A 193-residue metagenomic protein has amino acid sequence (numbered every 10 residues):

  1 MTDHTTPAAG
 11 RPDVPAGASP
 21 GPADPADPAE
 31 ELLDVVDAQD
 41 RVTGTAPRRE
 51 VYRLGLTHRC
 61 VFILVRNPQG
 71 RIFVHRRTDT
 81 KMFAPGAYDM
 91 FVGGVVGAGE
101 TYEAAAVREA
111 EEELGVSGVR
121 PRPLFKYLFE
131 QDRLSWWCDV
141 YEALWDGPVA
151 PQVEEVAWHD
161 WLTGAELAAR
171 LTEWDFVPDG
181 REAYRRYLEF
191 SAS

Functional and structural regions predicted by a protein language model:
T2-G17, P47-R49, G86, A98 (+1 more regions): Nudix hydrolase/Nudix homology domain
D3-R11, P15-F62, P68: Acidic, metal-coordinating catalytic segment for phosphate/diphosphate chemistry, firing primarily on the Nudix
V35, V65, V74, E142-A143 (+1 more regions): Conserved hydrophobic "DFG−1" position in protein kinase catalytic cores
A38, R77, G164: Residues immediately flanking
V42-T45, G70-R76, G147-Q152: Short, well-ordered strand-loop elements centered on a beta-strand within folded domains, enriched for acidic residues
G55, R59, D79, T101-E103 (+2 more regions): Active-site segment of metal-dependent pyrophosphate-handling enzymes, primarily the Nudix hydrolase catalytic core
C60-G94: A glycine-rich, hydrophobic loop/mini-helix early in the fold
G94-E100: Active-site acidic-Proline motif in GNAT/NAT acetyltransferases
